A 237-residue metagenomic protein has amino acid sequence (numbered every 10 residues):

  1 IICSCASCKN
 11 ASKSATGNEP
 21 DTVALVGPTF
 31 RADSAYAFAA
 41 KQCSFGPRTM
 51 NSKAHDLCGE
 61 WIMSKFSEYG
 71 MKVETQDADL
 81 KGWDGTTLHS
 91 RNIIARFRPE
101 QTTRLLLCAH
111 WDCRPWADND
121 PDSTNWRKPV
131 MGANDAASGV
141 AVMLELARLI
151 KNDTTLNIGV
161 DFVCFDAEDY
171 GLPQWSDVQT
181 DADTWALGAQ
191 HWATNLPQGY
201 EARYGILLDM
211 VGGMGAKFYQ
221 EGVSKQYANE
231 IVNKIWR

Functional and structural regions predicted by a protein language model:
I1-S4: Bacterial N-terminal signal peptides
A6-A11: Bacterial signal peptide processing site
K13-C58, Y69: N-terminal capping segment at the start of a domain
S34-K41, L57, W61-E68, S138-E145 (+3 more regions): Extracytoplasmic/secreted proteins, especially bacterial periplasmic and envelope-associated proteins
A40, P47-E100: A non-catalytic alpha/beta surface segment that caps or lines the substrate-entry region of metallo-dependent hydrolase
R48-M50, D79-G82, E100-Q101, W111-P115 (+2 more regions): Solvent-exposed loop/turn segments at secondary-structure junctions within structured extracellular/periplasmic domains
N119-P129: Glycine/charged-rich beta-loop-alpha catalytic/anionic-binding loops adjacent to active sites
R127-E230: Acidic/histidine-rich catalytic neighborhood of metal-dependent amide-processing enzymes
